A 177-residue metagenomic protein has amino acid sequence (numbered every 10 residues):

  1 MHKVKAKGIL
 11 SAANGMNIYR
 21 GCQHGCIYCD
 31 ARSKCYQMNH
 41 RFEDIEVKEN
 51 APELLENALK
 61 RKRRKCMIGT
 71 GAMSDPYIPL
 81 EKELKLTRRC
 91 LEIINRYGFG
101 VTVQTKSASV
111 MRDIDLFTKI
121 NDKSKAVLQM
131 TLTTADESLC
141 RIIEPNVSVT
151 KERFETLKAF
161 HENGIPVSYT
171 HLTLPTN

Functional and structural regions predicted by a protein language model:
M1-Q129, A135-C140, T150, F154: Conserved Radical SAM active-site core
R32, S109, A159, T176-N177: A very general structural signal that marks isolated residues within well-ordered alpha-helical segments
I143-P145: Glycine- and acidic-residue-enriched helix-capping/strand-helix junction motifs
F154-L157, L172: Short secondary-structure capping micro-motifs at structural edges
G164-S168: Short beta-strand/loop segments at the ligand-binding rim of alpha/beta enzyme cores
T170-T176: Conserved small/polar residues in nucleotide/adenosyl-binding loops
